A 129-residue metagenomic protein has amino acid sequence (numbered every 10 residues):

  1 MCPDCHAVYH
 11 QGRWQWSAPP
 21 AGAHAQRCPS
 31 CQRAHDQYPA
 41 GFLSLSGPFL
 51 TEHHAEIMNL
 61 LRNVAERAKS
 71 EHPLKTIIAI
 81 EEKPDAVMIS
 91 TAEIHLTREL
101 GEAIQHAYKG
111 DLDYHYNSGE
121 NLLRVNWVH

Functional and structural regions predicted by a protein language model:
C2-C5, C28-C31: Short cysteine-rich clusters marking metal-coordination/redox-active sites
V8-G12, A34-Q37: Short, non-ligating residues that shape and space the ligands of small metal-coordination modules and catalytic
Q15-H24: Short linker/helix segments within small regulatory modules
Q37-K75, I80: Surface-exposed, low-hydrophobicity interaction/linker segments
F42, A86-M88: Short aromatic/hydrophobic contact patches that present stacked aromatics for nucleic-acid/ligand binding
R62-I80, H95, E99-H129: Long C-terminal interaction/binding lobes of large macromolecular proteins
E81-D85: Short glycine-enriched loop/turn motifs at secondary-structure junctions
S90-A92: Short hydrophobic/aromatic beta-strand micro-patches that form the beta-sheet surface supporting nucleotide- or nucleic
